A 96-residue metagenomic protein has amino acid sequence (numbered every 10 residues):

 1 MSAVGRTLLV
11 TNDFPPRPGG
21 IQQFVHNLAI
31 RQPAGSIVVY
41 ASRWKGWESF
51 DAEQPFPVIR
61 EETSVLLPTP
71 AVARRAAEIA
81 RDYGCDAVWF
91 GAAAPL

Functional and structural regions predicted by a protein language model:
S2-T7: Extreme N-terminal starter segment of soluble prokaryotic enzymes
T11-P18, F24-P68: N-terminal strand-loop element at the rim of the active site of nucleotide-sugar-dependent glycosyltransferases
R74-G84: Short, well-structured alpha-helical segments in soluble
F90-L96: Short His-centered aromatic/hydrophobic patch
